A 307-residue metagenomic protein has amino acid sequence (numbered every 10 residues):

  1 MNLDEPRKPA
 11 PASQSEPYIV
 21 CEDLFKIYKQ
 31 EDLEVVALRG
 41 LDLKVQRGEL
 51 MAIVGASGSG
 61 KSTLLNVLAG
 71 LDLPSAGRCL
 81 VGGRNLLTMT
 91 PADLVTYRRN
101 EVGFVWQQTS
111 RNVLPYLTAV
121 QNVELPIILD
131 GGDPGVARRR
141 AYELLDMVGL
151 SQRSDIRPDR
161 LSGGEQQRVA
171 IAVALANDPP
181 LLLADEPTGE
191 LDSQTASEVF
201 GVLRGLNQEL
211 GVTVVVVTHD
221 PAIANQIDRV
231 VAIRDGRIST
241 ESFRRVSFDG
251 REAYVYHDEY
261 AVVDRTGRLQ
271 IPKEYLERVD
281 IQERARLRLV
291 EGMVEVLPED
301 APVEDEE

Functional and structural regions predicted by a protein language model:
D32-L33, L86-V102, P134: ABC ATPase NBD coupling module
A69: Helix-to-loop junction immediately C-terminal to a conserved catalytic motif
G77-N85: Conserved ABC transporter NBD signature motif
R84-N85, E124, G135-R153: Conserved ABC ATPase "signature" region
P115-L125: Short coil-to-helix segment of the ABC ATPase nucleotide-binding domain corresponding to the Q-loop/switch region
R157-L161, E165: Conserved ABC ATPase signature
A176-P180: A short, proline-enriched helix->beta-strand linker immediately N-terminal to the Walker B motif in ABC-type P-loop
L182-D185: Catalytic Walker B motif of ABC-type/P-loop ATPase nucleotide-binding domains
